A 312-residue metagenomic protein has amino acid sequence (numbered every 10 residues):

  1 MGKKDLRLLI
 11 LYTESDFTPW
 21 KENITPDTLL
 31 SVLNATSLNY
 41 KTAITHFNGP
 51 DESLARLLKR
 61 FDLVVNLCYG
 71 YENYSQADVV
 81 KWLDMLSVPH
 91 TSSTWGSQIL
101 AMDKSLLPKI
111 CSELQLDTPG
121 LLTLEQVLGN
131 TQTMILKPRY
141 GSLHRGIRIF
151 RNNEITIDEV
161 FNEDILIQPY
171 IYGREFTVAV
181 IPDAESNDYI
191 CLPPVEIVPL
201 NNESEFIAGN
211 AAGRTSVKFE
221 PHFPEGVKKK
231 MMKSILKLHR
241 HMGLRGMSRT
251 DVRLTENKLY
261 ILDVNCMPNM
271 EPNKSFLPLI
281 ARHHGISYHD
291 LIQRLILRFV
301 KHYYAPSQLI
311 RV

Functional and structural regions predicted by a protein language model:
M1-H90, R298-F299, Y303-P306: ATP-binding N-terminal substructure of ATP-dependent carboxylate-amine bond-forming enzymes
G2-Y12, S97-E175, A184-E185, K229-M232: Active-site nucleotide/adenylate-binding loops and adjacent lid/helix of ATP-dependent enzymes
L8, F61-V65, I135-K137, A179-V180 (+1 more regions): A short beta-strand motif that forms the metal-chelation/ATP-contact edge of phosphoryl-transfer active sites
L30-N34, V79-V80, P108, I155-D158 (+1 more regions): Short amphipathic alpha-helical segments and helix-helix/interface helices
T91-W95: Conserved catalytic cysteine-centered active-site region of acyl-thioester-dependent Claisen-condensing enzymes
N152-K233, L254, K258-Y260: Phosphate-binding site of ATP-dependent enzymes
P224-V312: ATP-dependent carboxylate activation and anion-phosphoryl transfer catalytic cores that bind Mg-ATP to form
